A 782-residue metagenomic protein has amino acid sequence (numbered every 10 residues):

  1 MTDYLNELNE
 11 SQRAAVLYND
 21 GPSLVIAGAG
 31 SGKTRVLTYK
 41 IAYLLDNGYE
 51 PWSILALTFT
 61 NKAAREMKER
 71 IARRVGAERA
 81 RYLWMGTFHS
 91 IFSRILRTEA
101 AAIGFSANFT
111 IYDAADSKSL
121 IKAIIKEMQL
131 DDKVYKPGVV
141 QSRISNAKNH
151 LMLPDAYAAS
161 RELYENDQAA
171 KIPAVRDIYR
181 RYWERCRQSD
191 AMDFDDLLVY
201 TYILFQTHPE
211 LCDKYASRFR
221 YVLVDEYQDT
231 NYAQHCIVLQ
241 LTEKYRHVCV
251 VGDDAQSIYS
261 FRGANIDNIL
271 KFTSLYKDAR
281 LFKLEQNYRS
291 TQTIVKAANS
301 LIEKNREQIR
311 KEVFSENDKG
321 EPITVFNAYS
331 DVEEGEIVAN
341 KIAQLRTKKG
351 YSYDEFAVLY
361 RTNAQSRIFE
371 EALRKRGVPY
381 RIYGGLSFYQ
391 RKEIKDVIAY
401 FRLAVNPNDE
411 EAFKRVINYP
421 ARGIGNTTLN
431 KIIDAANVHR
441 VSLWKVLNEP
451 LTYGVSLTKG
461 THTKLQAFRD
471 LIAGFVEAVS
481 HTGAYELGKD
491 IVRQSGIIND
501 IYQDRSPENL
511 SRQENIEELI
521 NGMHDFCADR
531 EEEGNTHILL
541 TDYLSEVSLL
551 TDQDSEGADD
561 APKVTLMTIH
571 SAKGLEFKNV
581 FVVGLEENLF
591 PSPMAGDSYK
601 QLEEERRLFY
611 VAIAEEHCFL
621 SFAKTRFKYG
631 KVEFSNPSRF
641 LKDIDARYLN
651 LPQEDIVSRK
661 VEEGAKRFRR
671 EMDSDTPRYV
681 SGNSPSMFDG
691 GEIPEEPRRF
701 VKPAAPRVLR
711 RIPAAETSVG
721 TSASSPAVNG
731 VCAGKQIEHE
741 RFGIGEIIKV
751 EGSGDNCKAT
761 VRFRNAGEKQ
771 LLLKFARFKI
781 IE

Functional and structural regions predicted by a protein language model:
M1-A107, I111-Y112, K118, S189 (+5 more regions): P-loop NTPase Walker
N6-L17, G21-V25, V36, L55-A56 (+5 more regions): Conserved helicase NTPase motor core
N9, L57, M85, T110-A114 (+16 more regions): Conserved phosphate/pyrophosphate-binding and hydrolysis machinery centered on Walker-type P-loop NTPases, extending
N19, A80-Y82, A101-D196, F219 (+4 more regions): ATP-hydrolysis module of ASCE/P-loop NTPase motor domains, specifically the Walker B Asp-Glu catalytic pair
G21, Y49-S53, R79-R81, L120 (+10 more regions): Short glycine-/polar-rich loops that comprise or flank the Walker A/P-loop and associated switch/sensor motifs
V25, A29-L37, A100, K277-R280 (+4 more regions): Helicase P-loop NTPase motor core
Q168, S366-V378, R391, I398-N650 (+1 more regions): Conserved helicase C-terminal RecA-like lobe
G584-E768, F775-E782: C-terminal accessory regions
